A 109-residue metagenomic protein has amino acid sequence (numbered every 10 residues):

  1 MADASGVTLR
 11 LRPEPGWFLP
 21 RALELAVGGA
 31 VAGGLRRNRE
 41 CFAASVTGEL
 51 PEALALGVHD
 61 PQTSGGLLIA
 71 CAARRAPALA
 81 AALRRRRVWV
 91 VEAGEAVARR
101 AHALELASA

Functional and structural regions predicted by a protein language model:
M1-A109: Glycine-/charge-enriched secondary-structure boundary and capping motifs
